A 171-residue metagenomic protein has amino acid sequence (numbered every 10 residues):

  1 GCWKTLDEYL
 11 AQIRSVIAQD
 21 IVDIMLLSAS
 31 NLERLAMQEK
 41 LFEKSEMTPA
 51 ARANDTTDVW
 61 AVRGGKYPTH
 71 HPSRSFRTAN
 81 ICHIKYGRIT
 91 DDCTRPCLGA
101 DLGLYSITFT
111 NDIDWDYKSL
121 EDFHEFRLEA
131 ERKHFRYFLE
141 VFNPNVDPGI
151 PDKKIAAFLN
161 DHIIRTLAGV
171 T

Functional and structural regions predicted by a protein language model:
G1-D112: Alpha/beta catalytic barrel-like cores
Q12-I13, S119-F126, H162-T166: A general structural detector for well-ordered alpha-helical segments in enzyme core domains, enriched
C93, E125-L128: A generic local secondary-structure boundary/capping motif
L102-I113, V141-K153, T171: Active-site-proximal beta-alpha loop/turn segments in soluble metabolic enzymes
N111-E121: Active-site glycine- and acidic-residue-rich loops that bind and position anionic ligands or nucleotide-like cofactors
A130, E140: Conserved, mostly hydrophobic/aromatic
P151-T171: Catalytic alpha/beta core domains of metabolic enzymes, predominantly
